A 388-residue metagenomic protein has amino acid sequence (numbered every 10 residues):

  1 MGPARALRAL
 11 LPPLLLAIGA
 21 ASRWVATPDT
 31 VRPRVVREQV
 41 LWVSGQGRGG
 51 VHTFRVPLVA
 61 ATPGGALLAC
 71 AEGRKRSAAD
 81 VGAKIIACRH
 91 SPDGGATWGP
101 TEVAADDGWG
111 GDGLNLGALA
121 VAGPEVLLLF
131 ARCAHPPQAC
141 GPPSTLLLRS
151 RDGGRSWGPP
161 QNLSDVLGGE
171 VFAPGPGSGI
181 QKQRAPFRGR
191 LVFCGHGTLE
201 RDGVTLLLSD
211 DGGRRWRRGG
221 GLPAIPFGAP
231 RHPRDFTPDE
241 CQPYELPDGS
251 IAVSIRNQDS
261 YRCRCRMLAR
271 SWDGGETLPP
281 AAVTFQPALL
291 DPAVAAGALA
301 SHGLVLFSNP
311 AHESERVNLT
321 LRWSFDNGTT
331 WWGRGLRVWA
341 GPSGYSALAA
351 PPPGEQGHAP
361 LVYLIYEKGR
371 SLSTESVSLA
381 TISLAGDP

Functional and structural regions predicted by a protein language model:
G2-P388: Asp-box/BNR beta-propeller blade signature and adjacent active/binding-site loops in extracellular glycan-interacting
